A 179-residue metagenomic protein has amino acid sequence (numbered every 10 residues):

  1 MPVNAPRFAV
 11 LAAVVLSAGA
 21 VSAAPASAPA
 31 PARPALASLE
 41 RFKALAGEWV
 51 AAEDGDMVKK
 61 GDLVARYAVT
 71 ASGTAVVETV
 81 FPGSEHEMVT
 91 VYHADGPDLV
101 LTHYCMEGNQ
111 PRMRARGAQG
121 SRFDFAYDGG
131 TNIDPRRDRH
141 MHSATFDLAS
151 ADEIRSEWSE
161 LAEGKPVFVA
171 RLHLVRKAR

Functional and structural regions predicted by a protein language model:
M1, A20, A24-A26: Residue-level detector of alpha-helical hydrophobic segments embedded in or interacting with membranes
M1-V10: Bacterial N-terminal signal peptides that target proteins for export
A9-G19: Bacterial N-terminal signal peptides
A24-R179: Hydrophobic small-molecule pocket/channel-lining residues, especially in calycin-type beta-barrels
